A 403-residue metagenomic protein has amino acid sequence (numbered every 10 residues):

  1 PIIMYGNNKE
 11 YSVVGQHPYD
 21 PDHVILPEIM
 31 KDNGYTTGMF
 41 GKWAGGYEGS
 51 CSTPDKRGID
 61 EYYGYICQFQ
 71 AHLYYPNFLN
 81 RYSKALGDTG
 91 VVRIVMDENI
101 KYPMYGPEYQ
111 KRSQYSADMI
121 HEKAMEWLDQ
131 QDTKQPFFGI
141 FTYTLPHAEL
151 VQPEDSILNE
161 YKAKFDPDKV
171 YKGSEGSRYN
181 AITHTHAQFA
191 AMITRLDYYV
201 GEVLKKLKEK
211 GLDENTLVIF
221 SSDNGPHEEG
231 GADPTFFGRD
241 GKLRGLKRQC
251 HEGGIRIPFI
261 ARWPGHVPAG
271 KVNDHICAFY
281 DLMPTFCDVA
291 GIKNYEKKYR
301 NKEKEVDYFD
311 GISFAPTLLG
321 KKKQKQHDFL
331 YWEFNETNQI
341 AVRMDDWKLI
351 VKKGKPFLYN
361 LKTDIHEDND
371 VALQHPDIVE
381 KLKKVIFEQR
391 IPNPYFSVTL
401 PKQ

Functional and structural regions predicted by a protein language model:
P1-G38, G49, R57-E61, A71 (+1 more regions): Active-site segment of extracytoplasmic enzymes that catalyze sulfate/phosphate-ester chemistry
I2, N7, W43-G45, G49 (+6 more regions): Active-site-proximal cap/lid insertion segments
Q16-Y19, K247-E252, L330-E333, Q339: Short Gly/Pro-enriched turn/cap motifs at secondary-structure boundaries
L26, K42, L282, F314: Short active-site alpha-helical segment characteristic of glycosyltransferases and processive polysaccharide synthases
P27, W127-D129, N338-I350, F357: Short, surface-exposed beta-strand/loop micro-motifs that present aromatic residues
T36, K206, K348: Residue-level detector of anion-binding/catalytic polar loops
C51-D55, K322-K323, I340-A341: Short glycine-biased active-site loop of nucleotidyltransferases that positions the nucleotide triphosphate and helps
